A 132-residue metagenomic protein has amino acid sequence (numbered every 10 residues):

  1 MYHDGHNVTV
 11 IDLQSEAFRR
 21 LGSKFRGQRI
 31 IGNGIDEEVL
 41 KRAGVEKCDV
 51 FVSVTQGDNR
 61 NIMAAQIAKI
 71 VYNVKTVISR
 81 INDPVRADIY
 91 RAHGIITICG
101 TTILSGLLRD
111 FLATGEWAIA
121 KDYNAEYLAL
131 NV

Functional and structural regions predicted by a protein language model:
M1-V132: Cytosolic regulatory regions of ion transport systems
